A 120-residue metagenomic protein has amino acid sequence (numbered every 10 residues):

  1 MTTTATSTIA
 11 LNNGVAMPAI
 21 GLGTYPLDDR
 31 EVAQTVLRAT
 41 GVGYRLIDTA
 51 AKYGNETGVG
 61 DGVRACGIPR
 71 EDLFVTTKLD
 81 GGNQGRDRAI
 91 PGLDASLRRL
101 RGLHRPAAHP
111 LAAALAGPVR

Functional and structural regions predicted by a protein language model:
M1-L73, I90-P91, G102: N-terminal binding-site loop/beta-alpha segment at the start of enzyme catalytic domains that lines or forms
R30, G81-D87: The beta1-alpha1 cofactor-binding region of Rossmann-like NAD(H)/NADP(H)-dependent oxidoreductases
E56-T57, N83-G85, L115-A116: Short active-site-adjacent helix-start/loop capping segments
R70-N83, R105-A112: A short, structured active-site edge motif that brings together acidic residues
A89-R120: Glycine/proline-rich, positively charged, aromatic-decorated active-site loop/lid region on the catalytic face
